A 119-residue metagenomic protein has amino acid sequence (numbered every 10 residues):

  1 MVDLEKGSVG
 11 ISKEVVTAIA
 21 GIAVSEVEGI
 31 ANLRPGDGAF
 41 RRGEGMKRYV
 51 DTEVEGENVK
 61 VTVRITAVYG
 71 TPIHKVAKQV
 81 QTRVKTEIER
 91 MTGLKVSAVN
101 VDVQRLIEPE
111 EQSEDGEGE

Functional and structural regions predicted by a protein language model:
M1, G7-V9, V15-I19: Alpha-helical assembly-interface signal, strongest on the long, hydrophobic N-terminal helix that forms
M1-E5, I107-E119: Short, charged, intrinsically disordered terminal tails
V24-L33, L94: Short acidic amphipathic segments
L33-I65, R105: Short edge beta-strands and adjacent turn/loop segments
I65-A67, I88, V103: Hydrophobic beta-strand positions in extracellular immunoglobulin-like domains
T66, P72-I73: Membrane-proximal amphipathic alpha-helices
I73-T92: Short, non-transmembrane amphipathic alpha-helical segments
R90-L106: A short amphipathic beta-strand at an alpha->beta junction
